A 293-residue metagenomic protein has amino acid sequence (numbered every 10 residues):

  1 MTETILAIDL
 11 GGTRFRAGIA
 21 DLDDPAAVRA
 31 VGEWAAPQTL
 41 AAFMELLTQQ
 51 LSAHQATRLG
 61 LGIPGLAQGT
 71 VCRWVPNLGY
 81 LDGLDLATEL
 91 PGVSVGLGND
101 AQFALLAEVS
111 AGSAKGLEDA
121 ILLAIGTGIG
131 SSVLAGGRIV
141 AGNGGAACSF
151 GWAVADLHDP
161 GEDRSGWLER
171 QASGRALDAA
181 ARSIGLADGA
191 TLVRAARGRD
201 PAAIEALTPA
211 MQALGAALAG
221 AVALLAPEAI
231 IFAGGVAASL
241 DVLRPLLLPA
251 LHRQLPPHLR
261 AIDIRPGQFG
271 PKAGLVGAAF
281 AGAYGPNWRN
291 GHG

Functional and structural regions predicted by a protein language model:
M1-T2, S113-K115, D119, G285-G293: Nucleotide/phosphate-binding catalytic cleft detector across ATP-hydrolyzing and phosphate-transferring enzymes
T2-I63: Conserved phosphate-binding loops in N-terminal lobes of ATP-dependent enzymes of the actin/Hsp70/sugar-kinase
L6, G18, L22, R29-V31 (+3 more regions): Glycine/GP-enriched mid-protein hinge/lid loop-to-helix segment characteristic of carbohydrate kinases
A20, D100-V109, A238-V242, L248-G293: Glycine-rich phosphate-binding/hydrolytic loop that grips phosphoryl groups
A30-Q55, R170-Q171, A176-I231, G235-L243 (+1 more regions): Adenine-nucleotide phosphate-binding core of ATP-dependent small-molecule kinases
A36-T48, A56-L59, G65-D119, V242-Q254: Glycine-rich phosphate-binding loop and adjoining helix at the ATP-binding site of ATP-dependent phosphoryl-transfer
L59-G65, I125-T127, E228-A238: Glycine-rich beta-strand-to-loop/alpha-helix junction loops that act as flexible
